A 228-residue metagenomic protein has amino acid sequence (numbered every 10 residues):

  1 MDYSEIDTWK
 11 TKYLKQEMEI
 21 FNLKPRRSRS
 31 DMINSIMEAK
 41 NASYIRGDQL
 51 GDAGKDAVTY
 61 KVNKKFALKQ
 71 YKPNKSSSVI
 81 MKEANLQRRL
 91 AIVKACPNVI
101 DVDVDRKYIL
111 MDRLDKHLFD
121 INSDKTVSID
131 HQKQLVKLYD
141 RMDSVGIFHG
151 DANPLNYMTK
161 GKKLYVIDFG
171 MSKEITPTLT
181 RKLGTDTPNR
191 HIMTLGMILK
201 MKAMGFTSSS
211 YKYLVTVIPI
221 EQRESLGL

Functional and structural regions predicted by a protein language model:
M1-S43: Basic helix-extension-helix modules of the SAP/HeH family
R46-R88: ATP-binding glycine-rich loop module of kinase domains
K61, Q70, D101, L110-R113 (+1 more regions): Conserved hydrophobic "DFG−1" position in protein kinase catalytic cores
S76, R88-Q132: Conserved structural core of kinase catalytic domains
L138-M142: Conserved hydrophobic alpha-helix
S144, K160-L228: C-lobe/activation-segment region of protein kinase-like
S144-T159: Catalytic-loop of the protein kinase fold
